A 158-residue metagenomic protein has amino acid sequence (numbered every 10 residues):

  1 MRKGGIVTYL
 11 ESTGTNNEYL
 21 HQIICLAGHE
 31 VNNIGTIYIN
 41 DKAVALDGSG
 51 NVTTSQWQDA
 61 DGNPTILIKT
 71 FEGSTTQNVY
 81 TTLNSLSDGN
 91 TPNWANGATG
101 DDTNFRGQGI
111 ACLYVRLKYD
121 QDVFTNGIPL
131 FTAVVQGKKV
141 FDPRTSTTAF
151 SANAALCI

Functional and structural regions predicted by a protein language model:
M1-C157: Polar, S/T/G-rich
